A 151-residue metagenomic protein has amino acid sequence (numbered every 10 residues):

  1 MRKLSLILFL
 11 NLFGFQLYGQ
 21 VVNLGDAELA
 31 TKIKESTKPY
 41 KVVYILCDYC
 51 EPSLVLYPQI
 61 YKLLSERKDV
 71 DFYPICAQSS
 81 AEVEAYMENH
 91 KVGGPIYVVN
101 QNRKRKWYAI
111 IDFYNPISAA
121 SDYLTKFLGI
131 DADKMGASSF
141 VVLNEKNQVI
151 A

Functional and structural regions predicted by a protein language model:
K3-F15: Sec-dependent N-terminal signal peptides
L17-T37: N-terminal "domain-start" segment that seeds a small globular fold
K34-E51: Short active-site neighborhood of thiol/selenol oxidoreductases, capturing the structured segment around
E35-S36, K91, A132-G136: Extracellular/periplasmic catalytic domains that process cell-envelope and extracellular macromolecules
K38-Y40, D69, A137: A general structural motif
K41-V43, D71-Y73, V141: A structural signal for isolated positions on well-ordered beta-strands in alpha/beta enzyme cores
L54-Y108: Structural microenvironment flanking redox-active thiols in thiol-disulfide oxidoreductases
W107-A151: Thiol/disulfide oxidoreductase modules built on the thioredoxin-like
